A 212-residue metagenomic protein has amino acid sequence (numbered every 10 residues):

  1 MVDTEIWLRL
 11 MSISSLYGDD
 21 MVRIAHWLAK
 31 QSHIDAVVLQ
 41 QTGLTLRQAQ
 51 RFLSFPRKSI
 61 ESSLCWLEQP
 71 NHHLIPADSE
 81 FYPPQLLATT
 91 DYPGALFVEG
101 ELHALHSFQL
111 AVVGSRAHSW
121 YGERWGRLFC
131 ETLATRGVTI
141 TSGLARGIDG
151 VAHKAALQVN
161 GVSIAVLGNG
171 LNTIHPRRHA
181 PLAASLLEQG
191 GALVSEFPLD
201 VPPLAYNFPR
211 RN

Functional and structural regions predicted by a protein language model:
M1-F81: Short, small/acidic-rich helices and loops at N termini and domain boundaries of DNA replication/processing enzymes
M1-T4, L74-N212: Glycine-biased, small-residue-rich flexible motifs in mid-sequence functional cores and linkers
